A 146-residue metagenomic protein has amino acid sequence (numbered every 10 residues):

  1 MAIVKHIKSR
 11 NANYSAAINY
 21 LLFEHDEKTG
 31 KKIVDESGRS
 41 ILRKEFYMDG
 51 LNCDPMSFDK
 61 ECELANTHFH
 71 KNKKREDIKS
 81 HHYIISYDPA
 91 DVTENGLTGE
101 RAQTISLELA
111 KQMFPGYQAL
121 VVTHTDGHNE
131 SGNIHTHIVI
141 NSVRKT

Functional and structural regions predicted by a protein language model:
M1-T146: N-terminal nicking endonuclease/strand-transfer module with a His-rich metal-binding environment and a catalytic Tyr
